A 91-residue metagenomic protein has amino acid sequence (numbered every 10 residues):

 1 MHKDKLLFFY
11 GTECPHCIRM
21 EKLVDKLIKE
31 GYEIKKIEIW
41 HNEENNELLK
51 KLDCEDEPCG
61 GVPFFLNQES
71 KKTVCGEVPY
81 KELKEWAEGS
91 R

Functional and structural regions predicted by a protein language model:
M1-L6: A short beta-strand-turn-helix
F9-Y10, Y32-E47: Thiol-based oxidoreductase modules, predominantly thioredoxin-like and allied folds used for disulfide exchange
Y10-H16: Short pre-active-site segment immediately N-terminal to redox-active cysteine/selenocysteine motifs in thiol-based
C17-G31: Typically the conserved alpha-helix immediately C-terminal to a functionally engaged Cys/Sec in thioredoxin-like
I18-K22, E47, V78: Generic recognition of short, well-ordered alpha-helical segments
E43-G60: Short Fe-S-cluster ligation motifs
G61-R91: Non-catalytic, surface beta->alpha helical segment in thiol-disulfide oxidoreductase systems
